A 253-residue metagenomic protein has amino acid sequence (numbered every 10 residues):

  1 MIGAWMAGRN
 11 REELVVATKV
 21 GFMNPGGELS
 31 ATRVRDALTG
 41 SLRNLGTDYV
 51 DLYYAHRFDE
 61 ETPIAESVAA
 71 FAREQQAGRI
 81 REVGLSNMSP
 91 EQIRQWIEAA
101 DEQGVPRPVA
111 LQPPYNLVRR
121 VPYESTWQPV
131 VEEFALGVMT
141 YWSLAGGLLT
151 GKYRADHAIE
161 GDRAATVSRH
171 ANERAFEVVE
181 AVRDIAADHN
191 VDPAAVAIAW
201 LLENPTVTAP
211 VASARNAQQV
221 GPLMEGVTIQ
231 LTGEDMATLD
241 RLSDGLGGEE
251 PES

Functional and structural regions predicted by a protein language model:
M1-R9, A37-R43, T126-A135: Short amphipathic alpha-helices and their capping/turn segments at secondary-structure boundaries
M1-W5, R57-D59, I64: Glycine-rich, proline-tolerant flexible connector loops at the mouths of alpha/beta enzymes
G3-R11, L42-G46, R73-Q75, I97-P106: Acidic (Asp/Glu)-rich catalytic clusters
E12-P25, L111-Y115: A short, structured active-site edge motif that brings together acidic residues
V20-T32, H56-R57, E61-T62: Active-site mouth loops of central-metabolism enzymes
L29-L45, I93-E98: Short, acidic/polar
L42-E61: Active-site groove signature of glycoside hydrolases
T62-R241, L246: Beta/alpha (TIM)-barrel catalytic core signal, keyed to glycine-rich beta->alpha loops juxtaposed to Asp/Glu that bind
